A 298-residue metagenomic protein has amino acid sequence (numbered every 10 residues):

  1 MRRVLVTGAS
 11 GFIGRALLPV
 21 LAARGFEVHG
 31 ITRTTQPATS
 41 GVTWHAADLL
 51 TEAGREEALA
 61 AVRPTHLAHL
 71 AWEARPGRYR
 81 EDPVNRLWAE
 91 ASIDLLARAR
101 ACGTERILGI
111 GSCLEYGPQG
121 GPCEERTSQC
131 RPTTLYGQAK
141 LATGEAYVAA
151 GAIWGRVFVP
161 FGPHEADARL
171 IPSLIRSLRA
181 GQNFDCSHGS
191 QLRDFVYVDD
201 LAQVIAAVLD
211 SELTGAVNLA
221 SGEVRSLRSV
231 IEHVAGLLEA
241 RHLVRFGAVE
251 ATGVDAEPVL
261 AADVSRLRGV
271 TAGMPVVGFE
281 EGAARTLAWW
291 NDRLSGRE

Functional and structural regions predicted by a protein language model:
V4-R24: N-terminal Rossmann NAD(P)H-binding glycine-rich loop of SDR-like oxidoreductase domains
G41-T51: Rossmann-fold cofactor-recognition segment
L49-L87: NAD(P)H-binding glycine-rich loop region in Rossmannoid oxidoreductase-like domains and their noncatalytic homologs
H69, I93-L135: Conserved Rossmann-fold NAD(P)-dependent oxidoreductase catalytic core, especially the SDR/UDP-sugar
P76-A91, E124-P132: Short alpha-helical oligomerization interface
Y116-G117, I153-L170: Flexible, glycine-rich beta-alpha linker
T133-I153: Active-site Tyr-X1-5-Lys
L178-E298: C-terminal substrate-binding subdomain of Rossmann-fold SDR/epimerase-dehydratase oxidoreductases
